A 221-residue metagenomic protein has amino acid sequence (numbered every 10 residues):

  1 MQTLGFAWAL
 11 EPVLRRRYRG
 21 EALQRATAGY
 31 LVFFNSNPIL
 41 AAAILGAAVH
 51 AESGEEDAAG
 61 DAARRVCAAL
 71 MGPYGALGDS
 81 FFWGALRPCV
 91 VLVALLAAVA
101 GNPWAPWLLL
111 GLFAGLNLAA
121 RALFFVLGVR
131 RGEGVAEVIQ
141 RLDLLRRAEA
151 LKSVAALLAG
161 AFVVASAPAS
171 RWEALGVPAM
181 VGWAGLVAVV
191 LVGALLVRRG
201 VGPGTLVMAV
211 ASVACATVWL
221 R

Functional and structural regions predicted by a protein language model:
M1-A59: Soluble N-terminal domains of membrane-associated systems
R64-L95: Transmembrane alpha-helical segments and their cytosolic interface motifs in multi-pass membrane proteins
L70-S80, V138-A156: Membrane-water interface at loop-to-transmembrane-helix junctions
L95-L108, V164-L175, R221: Helix-coil boundary and interhelical linker segments in multi-pass alpha-helical membrane proteins
A119-E133: Membrane-water interface of transmembrane alpha-helices
R121-F124, D143-W172: Alpha-helical transmembrane segments of helical membrane proteins, especially in multi-pass transport, channel
S170-L186: Structural signature of hydrophobic alpha-helical transmembrane segments
A214-R221: Juxtamembrane boundary at the C-terminal end of a transmembrane helix
